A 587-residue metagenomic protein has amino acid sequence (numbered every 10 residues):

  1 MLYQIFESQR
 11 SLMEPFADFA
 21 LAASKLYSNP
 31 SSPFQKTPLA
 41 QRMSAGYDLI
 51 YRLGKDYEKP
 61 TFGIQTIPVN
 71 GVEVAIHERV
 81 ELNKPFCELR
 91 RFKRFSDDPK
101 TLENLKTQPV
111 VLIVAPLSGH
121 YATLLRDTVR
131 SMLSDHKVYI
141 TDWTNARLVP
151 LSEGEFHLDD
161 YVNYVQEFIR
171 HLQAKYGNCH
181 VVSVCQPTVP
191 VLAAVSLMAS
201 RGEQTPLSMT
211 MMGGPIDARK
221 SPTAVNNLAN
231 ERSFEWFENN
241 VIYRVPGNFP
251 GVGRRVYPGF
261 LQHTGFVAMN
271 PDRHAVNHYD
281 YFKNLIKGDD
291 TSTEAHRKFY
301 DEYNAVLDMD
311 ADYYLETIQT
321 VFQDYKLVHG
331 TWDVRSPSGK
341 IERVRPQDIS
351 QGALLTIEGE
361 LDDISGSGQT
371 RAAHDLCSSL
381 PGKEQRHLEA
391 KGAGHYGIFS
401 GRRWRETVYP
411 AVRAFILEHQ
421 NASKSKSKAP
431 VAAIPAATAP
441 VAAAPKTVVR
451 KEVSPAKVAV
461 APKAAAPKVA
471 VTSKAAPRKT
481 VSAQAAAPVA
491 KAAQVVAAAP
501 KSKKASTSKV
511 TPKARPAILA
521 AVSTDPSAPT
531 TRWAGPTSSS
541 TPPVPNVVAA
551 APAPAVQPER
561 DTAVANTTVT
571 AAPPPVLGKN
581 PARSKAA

Functional and structural regions predicted by a protein language model:
M1-A45, A194-D312, A587: Alpha/beta-hydrolase-fold enzymes
T66, V74-I76, V80-V149: Short, surface-exposed "cap/lid" segments of acyl-processing enzymes
L148, N163-C179: Conserved acidic catalytic loop of the alpha/beta-hydrolase fold
S183-T188: Gly/Ala-rich beta-loop-alpha elbow adjacent to hydrolase catalytic centers
T356-E358: Short beta-strand/loop motif that positions the catalytic acidic residue of the alpha/beta-hydrolase fold
D363-Q369: Conserved alpha/beta-hydrolase "acid-adjacent" motif
S378-H395: Catalytic histidine neighborhood in serine/cysteine hydrolases with alpha/beta-hydrolase-type architecture
A393-R403: Catalytic histidine-centered segment of alpha/beta-hydrolase-like enzymes
